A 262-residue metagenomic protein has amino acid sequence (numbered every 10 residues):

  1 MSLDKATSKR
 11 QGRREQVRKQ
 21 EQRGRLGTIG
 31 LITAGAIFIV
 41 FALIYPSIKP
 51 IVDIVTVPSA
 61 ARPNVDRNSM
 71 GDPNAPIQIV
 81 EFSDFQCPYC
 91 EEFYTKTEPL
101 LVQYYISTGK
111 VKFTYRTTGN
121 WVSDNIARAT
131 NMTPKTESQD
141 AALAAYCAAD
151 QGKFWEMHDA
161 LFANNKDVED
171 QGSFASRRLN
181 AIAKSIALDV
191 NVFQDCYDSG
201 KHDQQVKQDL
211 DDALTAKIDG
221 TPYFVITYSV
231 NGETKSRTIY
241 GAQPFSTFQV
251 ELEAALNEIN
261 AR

Functional and structural regions predicted by a protein language model:
M1-S2, A149: Short, composition-biased local secondary-structure segments
S2-S47, F82, E98, R178-R262: C-terminal cap of thioredoxin/glutaredoxin-like
Q20, I54-V55, D124, C147 (+1 more regions): Functionally engaged cysteine thiol sites
I48-N64: Ser/Thr/Pro/Gly-rich low-complexity linker/stalk segments immediately outside membranes or between
S59-V65, A163, V206-K207: Short gly/ser/thr-rich secondary-structure transition/capping motifs
A60-I77: A short beta-strand-turn-helix
M70, V168, I239: Short clusters of hydrophobic/aromatic residues that line enzyme substrate/ligand-binding pockets
A75, V80-K184, A216, I259: Structural alpha/beta surface segment adjacent to cysteine/selenocysteine redox centers across thiol/disulfide enzymes
